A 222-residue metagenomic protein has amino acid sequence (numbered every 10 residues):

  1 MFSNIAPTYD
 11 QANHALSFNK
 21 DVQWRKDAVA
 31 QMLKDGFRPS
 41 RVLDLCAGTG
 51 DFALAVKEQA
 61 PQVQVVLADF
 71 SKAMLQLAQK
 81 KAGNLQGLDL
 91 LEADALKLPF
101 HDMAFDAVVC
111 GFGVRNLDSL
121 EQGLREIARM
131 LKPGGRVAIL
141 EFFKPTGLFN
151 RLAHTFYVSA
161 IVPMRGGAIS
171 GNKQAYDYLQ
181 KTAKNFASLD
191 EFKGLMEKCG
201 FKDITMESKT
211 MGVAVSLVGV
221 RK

Functional and structural regions predicted by a protein language model:
Y9, V108-V109: Hydrophobic beta-strand segment of the Class I
F18-P39, A55: Conserved alpha-helix/loop element of class I SAM-dependent methyltransferases that forms part of the SAM/SAH-binding
R41-K97: Class I SAM-dependent methyltransferase SAM/SAH-binding core
D69-F70, S119, F142: Short beta->alpha hinge that forms the Motif I/post-I loop of the SAM-binding pocket
L96-V108: A short acidic, Gly/Pro-enriched loop at the edge of an enzyme's catalytic core that lines a small-molecule cofactor
E121-R136: A short glycine-rich, Lys/Arg-flanked "PGG" loop and its adjoining helix->strand segment in the class I
L140-L195, T205: C-terminal alpha-helical "lid/dimerization" subdomain adjacent to the S-adenosyl-L-methionine
K193, G200-K222: Core SAM-dependent methyltransferase catalytic element
